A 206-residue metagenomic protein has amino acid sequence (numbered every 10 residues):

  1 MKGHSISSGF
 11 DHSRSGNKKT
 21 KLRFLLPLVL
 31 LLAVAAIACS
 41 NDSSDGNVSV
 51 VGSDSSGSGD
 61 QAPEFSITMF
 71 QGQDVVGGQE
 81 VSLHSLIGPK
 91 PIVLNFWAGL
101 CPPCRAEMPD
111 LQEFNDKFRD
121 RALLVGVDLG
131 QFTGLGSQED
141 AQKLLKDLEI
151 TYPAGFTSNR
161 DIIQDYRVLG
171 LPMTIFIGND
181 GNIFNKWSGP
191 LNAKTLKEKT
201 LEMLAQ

Functional and structural regions predicted by a protein language model:
M1-Q73, Q206: N-terminal targeting signals for export/organelle localization
S66-I92: A short beta-strand-turn-helix
K90-I92, W97-L100, G170: Short pre-active-site segment immediately N-terminal to redox-active cysteine/selenocysteine motifs in thiol-based
V93-L94, L124, T174: Hydrophobic beta-strand anchors of alpha/beta hydrolase catalytic cores
F96-E113: Conserved redox-active cysteine motifs that mediate thiol-disulfide chemistry, especially di-cysteine Cys-X(1-2)-Cys
A122-G136, I150-N159: Thiol-based oxidoreductase modules, predominantly thioredoxin-like and allied folds used for disulfide exchange
Q142-N179: Short, internal strand/loop/helix patches that form the active-site neighborhood or redox-interaction surface
G170, F176-Q206: Thiol-/selenol-based redox modules, centered on thioredoxin-like and closely related oxidoreductase domains
